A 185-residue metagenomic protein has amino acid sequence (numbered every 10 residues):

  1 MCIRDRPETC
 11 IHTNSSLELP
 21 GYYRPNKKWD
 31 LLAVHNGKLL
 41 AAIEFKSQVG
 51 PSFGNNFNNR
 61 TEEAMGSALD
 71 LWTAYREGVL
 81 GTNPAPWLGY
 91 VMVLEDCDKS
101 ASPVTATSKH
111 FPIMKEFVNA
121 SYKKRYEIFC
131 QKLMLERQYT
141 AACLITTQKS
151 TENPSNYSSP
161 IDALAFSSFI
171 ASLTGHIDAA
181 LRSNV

Functional and structural regions predicted by a protein language model:
M1-I3: Short, small-residue-biased leader/transition segments that mark boundaries at the very start of proteins
P7-N36: Active-site metal-binding core of divalent-cation-utilizing nuclease and nuclease-like domains
S15-L19, E77-N83, P154-Y157: Low-complexity, polar-biased intrinsically disordered regions enriched in Pro/Ser/Thr/Gly
P25-K27, I43, G50-P51, F57-N58: Long alpha-helical, hydrophobic tracts
L31-A33, A41-S47, A64: Conserved catalytic cores of phosphodiester-cleaving nucleases, focusing on short active-site segments
L39-A42, A85-W87: Beta-strand-rich binding-surface signature of beta-sandwich/beta-barrel folds used to engage anionic ligands
S52-T151: Acidic, metal/cofactor-coordinating or nucleic-acid-engaging core segments within structured domains
Q148-V185: Low-complexity intrinsically disordered segments
